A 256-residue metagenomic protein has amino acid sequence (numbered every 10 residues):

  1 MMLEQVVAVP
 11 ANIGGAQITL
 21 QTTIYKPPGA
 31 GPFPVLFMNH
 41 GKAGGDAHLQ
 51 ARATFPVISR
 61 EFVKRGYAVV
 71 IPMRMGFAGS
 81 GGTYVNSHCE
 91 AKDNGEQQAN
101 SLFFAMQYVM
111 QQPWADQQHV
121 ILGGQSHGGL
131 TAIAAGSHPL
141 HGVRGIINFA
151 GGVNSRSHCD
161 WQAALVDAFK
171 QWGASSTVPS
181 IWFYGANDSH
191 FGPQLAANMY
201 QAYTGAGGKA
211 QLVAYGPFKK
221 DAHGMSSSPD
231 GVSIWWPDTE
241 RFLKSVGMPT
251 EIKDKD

Functional and structural regions predicted by a protein language model:
M1-A30: N-terminal cap/lid segment of alpha/beta-hydrolase-fold proteins
P32-G41: Short beta-strand element of the alpha/beta-hydrolase
A43-T54, E61, I71-Q97, G224: Cap/lid segment of the alpha/beta-hydrolase catalytic domain
E90-Q112: Alpha/beta-hydrolase active-site loop
W114-Q125: Alpha/beta-hydrolase fold nucleophile elbow
G129-L140: Short glycine-enriched nucleophile-adjacent loop and the immediately C-terminal alpha-helix near the catalytic center
G145, G151-A206, Q211: The feature captures the conserved acid-bearing segment of alpha/beta-hydrolase catalytic domains
A206-D256: C-terminal catalytic histidine-bearing segment of alpha/beta-hydrolase fold enzymes
